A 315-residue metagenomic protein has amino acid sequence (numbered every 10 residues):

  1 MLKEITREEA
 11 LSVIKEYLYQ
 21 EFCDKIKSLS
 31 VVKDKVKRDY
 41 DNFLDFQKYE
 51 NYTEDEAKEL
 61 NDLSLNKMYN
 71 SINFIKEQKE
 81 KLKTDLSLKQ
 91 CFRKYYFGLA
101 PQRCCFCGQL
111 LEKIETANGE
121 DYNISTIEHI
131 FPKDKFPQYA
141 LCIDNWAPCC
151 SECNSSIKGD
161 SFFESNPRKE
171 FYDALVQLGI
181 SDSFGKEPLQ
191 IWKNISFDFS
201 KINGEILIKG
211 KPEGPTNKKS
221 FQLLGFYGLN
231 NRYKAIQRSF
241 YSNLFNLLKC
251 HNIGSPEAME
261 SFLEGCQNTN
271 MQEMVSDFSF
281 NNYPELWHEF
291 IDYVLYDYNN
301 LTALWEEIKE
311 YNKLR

Functional and structural regions predicted by a protein language model:
M1-F92: N-terminal accessory alpha/beta regions
L2-E21, K25-S28, N66-Y69, K209-R315: C-terminal, charged low-complexity interaction regions
T6, N51, N118-G119, G204: Intrinsic-disorder/low-complexity loop/linker signature
S87-Y95, D134-A140: Short, intrinsically disordered, charge-biased short linear motifs at domain edges
F92-I124, C150: Short cysteine-rich loop/turn motifs with clustered Cys
Q109-N145, K158-F163, K169-F171: Histidine-centered nuclease catalytic patch
P137-C142, S155-I208: Polybasic, low-complexity binding patches
N145, C149-E152: Non-catalytic alpha-helical scaffold/packing segments enriched in small hydrophobic residues
